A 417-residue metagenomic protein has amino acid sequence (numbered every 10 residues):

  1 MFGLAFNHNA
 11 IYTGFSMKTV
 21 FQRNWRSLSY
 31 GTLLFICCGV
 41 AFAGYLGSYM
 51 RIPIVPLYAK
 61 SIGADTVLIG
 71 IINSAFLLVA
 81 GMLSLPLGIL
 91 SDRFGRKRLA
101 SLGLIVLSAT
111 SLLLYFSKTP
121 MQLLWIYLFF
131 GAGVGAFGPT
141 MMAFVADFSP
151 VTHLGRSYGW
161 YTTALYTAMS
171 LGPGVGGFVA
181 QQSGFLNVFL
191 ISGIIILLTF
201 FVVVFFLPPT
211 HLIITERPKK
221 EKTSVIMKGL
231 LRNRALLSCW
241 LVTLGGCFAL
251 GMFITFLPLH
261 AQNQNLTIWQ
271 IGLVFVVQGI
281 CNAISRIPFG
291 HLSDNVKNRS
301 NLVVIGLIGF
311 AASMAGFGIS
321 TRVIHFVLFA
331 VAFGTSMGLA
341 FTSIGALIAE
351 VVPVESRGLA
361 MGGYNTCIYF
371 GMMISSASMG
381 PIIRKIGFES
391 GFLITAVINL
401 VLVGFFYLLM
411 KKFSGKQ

Functional and structural regions predicted by a protein language model:
M17-G31, P208-C239: Juxtamembrane intracellular "pre-TM" segments in multi-pass secondary transporters
A59, L90-S91, V175-S183, A261-Q262 (+2 more regions): Interfacial helix-cap and linker-helix signal at transmembrane-aqueous boundaries of multi-pass secondary transporters
L77-L85, M169-S170, G279-I287, M372-M373: Residue-level signature of mid-helix packing/kink "hotspots" within the transmembrane helices of 12-pass Major
S84-G95, R286-N298, I383: Helix-to-loop junctions at the C-terminal end of transmembrane segments in multipass secondary transporters
R98-L112, G193, N301-A315: Structural signature of the two symmetry-related core transmembrane helices
T110, M121-F129, I324-A332: Paired small-residue
L128-T167: Cytoplasmic helix-loop-helix junction between adjacent transmembrane helices in 12-TM secondary transporters
I194-T215, F405-M410: C-terminal membrane-cytosol helix-exit motif in multi-pass small-molecule transporters
